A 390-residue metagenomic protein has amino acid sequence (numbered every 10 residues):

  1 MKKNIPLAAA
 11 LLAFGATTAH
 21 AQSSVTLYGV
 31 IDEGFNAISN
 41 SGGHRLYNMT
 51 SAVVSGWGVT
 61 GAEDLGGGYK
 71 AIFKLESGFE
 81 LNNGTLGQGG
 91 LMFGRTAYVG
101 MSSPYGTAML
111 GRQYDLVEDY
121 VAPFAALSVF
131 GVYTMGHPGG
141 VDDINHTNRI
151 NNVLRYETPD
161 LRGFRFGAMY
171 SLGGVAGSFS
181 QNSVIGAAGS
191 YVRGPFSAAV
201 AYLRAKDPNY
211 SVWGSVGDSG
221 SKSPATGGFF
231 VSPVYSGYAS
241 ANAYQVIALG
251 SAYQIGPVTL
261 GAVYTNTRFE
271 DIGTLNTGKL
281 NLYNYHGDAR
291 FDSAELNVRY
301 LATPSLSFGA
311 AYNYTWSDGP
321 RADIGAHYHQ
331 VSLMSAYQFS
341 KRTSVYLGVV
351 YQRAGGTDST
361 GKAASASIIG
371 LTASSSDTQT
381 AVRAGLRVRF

Functional and structural regions predicted by a protein language model:
T17-A21: Sec/Tat signal peptide C-region and signal peptidase I cleavage site
S23-A37, L46-A176, Q181-R204, V350-A354: Outer membrane beta-barrel
F35-G43, F79-T85, L116-Y120, G174-S178 (+6 more regions): Gram-negative outer-membrane beta-barrel proteins
G42-L46, V141, G173-G174, V234-G237 (+3 more regions): Extracellular loop and loop/strand-boundary signature of outer-membrane beta-barrel proteins
M49-A52, G89-L91, N145-N148, F179-Q181 (+5 more regions): Short sequence motifs at beta-strands and strand-loop junctions characteristic of Gram-negative outer-membrane
G58-T60, Y98-G100, R155-E157, A188-S190 (+5 more regions): Outer-membrane beta-barrel architecture
S190-Q330, V388: Detector for outer-membrane/organellar transmembrane beta-barrel domains, recognizing the amphipathic beta-strand
F339, S376-F390: Outer-membrane beta-barrel "beta-signal"
